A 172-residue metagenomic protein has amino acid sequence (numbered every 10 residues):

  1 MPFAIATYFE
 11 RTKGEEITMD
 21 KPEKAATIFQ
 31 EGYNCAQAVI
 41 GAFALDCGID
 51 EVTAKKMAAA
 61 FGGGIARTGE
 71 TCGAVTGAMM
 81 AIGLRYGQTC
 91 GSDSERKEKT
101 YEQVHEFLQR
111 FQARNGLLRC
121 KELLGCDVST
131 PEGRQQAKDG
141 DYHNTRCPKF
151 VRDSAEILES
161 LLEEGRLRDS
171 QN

Functional and structural regions predicted by a protein language model:
P2-T18: Short, Lys/Arg-enriched N-terminal segments with co-localized hydrophobic residues within the first ~10-30 amino acids
T18-E31: Polybasic, low-complexity association/targeting segments
C35, C72, C120: Short cysteine clusters
A42-A60, C126-P131: Acidic-glycine-rich active-site phosphate/pyrophosphate-binding loop
C47-K56, L84-Q103, R166: Phosphate-handling active-site elements
F61-M80: Glycine/serine-rich anion-binding loops at beta->alpha junctions that coordinate negatively charged ligand groups
Y101-N172: C-terminal binding/interaction regions
